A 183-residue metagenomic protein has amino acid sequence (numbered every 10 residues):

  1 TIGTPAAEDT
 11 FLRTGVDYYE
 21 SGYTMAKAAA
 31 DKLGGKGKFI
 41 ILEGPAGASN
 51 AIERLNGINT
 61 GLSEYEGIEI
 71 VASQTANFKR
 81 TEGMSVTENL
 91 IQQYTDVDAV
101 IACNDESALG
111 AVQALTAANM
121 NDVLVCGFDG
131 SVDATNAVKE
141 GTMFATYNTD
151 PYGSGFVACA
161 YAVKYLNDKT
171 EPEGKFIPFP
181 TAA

Functional and structural regions predicted by a protein language model:
T1, L12-R13, K38-E43, V71-S73 (+3 more regions): Structural recognition of the beta-strand scaffold that forms the well-ordered cores of secreted hydrolase catalytic
T1-E20, D31, K38, S131-K139 (+1 more regions): Flexible loop/hinge segments that line or gate small-molecule binding clefts
I2-P5, A28-K32, K36, G61-Y65 (+5 more regions): Structured segments of extracytoplasmic/periplasmic soluble domains in secreted or envelope-associated proteins
G3-A6, Y19, P45-S49, A76-R80 (+3 more regions): Solvent-exposed loop/turn segments at secondary-structure junctions within structured extracellular/periplasmic domains
S21-M25, S49-I68, E82, V86 (+2 more regions): Short, solvent-exposed amphipathic alpha-helices that sit in or adjacent to ligand/effector-binding or catalytic
L42, A46-N50, G61, V157-A183: Hinge/cleft segment of the Venus flytrap/periplasmic-binding protein
I58, V71-A72, A76-A137: Hydrophobic alpha-helical
N104-V112, D150-N167: Extracellular/periplasmic ligand-binding modules, especially the Venus flytrap/periplasmic-binding
